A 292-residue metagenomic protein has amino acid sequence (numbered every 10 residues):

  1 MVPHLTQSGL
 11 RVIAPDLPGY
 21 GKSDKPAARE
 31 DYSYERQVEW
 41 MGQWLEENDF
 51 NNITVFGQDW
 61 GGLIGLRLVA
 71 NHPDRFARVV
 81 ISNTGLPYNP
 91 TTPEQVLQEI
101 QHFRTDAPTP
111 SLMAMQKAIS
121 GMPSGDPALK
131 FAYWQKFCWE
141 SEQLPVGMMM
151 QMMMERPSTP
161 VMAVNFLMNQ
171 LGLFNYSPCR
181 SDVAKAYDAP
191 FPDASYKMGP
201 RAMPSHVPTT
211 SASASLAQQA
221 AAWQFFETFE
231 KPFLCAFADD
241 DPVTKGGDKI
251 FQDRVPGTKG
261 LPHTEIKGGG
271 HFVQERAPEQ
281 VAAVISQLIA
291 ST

Functional and structural regions predicted by a protein language model:
M1-K22: Conserved HGGG/HGGXW glycine-rich cap/lid loop of the alpha/beta-hydrolase fold
H4, W44, A186, F272 (+1 more regions): Short alpha-helical functional segments enriched in proximate histidine and acidic residues
A14-P15, G57, I81, Q274: Conserved SAM-binding loop
Y20-F56, W60-E265, T292: Flexible "cap/lid" subdomain of the alpha/beta-hydrolase fold that forms the substrate-access gate
G269-P278, A282: Catalytic histidine-centered segment of alpha/beta-hydrolase-like enzymes
V284-T292: C-terminal alpha-helix
